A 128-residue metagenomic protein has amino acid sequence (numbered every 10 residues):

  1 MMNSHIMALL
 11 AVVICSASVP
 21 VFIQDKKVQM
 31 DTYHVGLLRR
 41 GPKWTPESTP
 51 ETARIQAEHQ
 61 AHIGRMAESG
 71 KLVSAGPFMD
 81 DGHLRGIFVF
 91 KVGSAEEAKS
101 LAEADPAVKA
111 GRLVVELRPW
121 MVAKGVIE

Functional and structural regions predicted by a protein language model:
M1, S18-D25: Polar low-complexity intrinsically disordered regions
M1-L9: Bacterial N-terminal signal peptides that target proteins for export
A8-S18: Bacterial N-terminal signal peptides
F22-E128: Conserved, structured core segments of small domains
